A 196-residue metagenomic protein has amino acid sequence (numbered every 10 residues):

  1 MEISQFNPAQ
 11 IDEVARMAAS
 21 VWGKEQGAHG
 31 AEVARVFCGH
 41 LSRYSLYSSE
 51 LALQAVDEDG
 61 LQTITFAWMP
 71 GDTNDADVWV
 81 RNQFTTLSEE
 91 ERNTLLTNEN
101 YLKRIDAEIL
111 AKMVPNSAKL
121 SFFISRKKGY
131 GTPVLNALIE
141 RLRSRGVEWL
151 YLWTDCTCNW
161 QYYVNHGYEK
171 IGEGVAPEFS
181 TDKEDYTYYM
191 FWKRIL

Functional and structural regions predicted by a protein language model:
M1-R16, G27: A short beta-loop-alpha structural element at the N-terminal edge of CoA-dependent acyl/N-acetyltransferase catalytic
H29-E58, Q62, F66: Active-site rim helix/loop that mediates acceptor-substrate recognition in acyltransferases
G71-F122, R126, F179-K183: Conserved acyl-donor/pantetheine-binding loop and adjacent beta-alpha core of acyl/acetyltransferases and related
S117-A118, L142-D155: Conserved GNAT acetyl-CoA-binding A-motif
S121-K127, Y151-Q161, E178: Conserved beta-strand-loop-alpha-helix junction that forms the acyl-donor binding cleft
K127-R141: Conserved acetyl-CoA-binding loop-helix of GNAT-fold acetyltransferases
T132, S144, C156-G174: Conserved active-site alpha-helix within GNAT-family acetyltransferase domains
Y151-W153, E169-T187: Conserved catalytic-core motifs of GNAT/GCN5-like acyltransferases
